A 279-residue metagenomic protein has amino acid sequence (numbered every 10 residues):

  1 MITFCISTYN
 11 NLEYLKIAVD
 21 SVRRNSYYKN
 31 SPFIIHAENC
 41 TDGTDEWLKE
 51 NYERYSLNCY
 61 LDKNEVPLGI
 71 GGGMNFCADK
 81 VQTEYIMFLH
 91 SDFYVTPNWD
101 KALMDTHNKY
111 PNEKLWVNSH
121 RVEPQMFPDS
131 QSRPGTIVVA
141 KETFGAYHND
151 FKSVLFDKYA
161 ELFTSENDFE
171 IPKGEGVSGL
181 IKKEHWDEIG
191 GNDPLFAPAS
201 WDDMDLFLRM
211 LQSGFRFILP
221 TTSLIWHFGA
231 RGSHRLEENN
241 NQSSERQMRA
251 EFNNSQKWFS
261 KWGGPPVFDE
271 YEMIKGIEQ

Functional and structural regions predicted by a protein language model:
D20-N30: Short, acidic, metal-binding catalytic loop of nucleotide-sugar glycosyltransferases
A37-E46: A conserved acidic beta->alpha catalytic loop
N64-V81: Glycine-rich, basic loop-to-helix element that forms the pyrophosphate-binding segment of sugar-nucleotide handling
I86: Short aromatic/hydrophobic "clamp" motif used to bind/position activated sugar donors
Y94-Y147: Conserved donor NDP-sugar-binding/catalytic core segment of glycosyltransferases
L103, P172-G190, L195-L224: A short, conserved alpha-helix in the catalytic core of glycosyltransferases
Q125, Q131, F207-Q279: Active-site-adjacent helix/loop segment of glycosyltransferases that harbors family-specific signature motifs
G145-K183: A recurrent flexible, glycine/aromatic-enriched loop bordering the glycosyltransferase active site that acts as
